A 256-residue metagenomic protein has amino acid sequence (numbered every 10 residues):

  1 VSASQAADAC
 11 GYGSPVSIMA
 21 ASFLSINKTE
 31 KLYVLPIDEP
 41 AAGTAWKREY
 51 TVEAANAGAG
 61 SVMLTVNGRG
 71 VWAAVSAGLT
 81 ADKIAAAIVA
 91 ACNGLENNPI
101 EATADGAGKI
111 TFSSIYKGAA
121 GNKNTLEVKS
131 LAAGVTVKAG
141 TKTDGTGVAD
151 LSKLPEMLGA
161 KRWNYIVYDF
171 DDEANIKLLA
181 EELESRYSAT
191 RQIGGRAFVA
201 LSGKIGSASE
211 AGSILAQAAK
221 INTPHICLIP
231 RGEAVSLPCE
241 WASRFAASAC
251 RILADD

Functional and structural regions predicted by a protein language model:
V1-G58, N93, T103: Extended assembly-interface regions of large multimeric machines
S2-C10, A54-T125, I166-D169, S185-R186: Extended, beta-strand-rich, solvent-exposed assembly scaffolds of outer structural proteins
P15, E39-K47, A86-N97, G145-G147 (+1 more regions): Short, solvent-exposed secondary-structure boundary motifs
I18-M19, N98, D150-K153: Short alpha-helical segments and helix-capping/turn motifs at coil-helix boundaries
N27, G68, A90, P155-D256: A glycine- and small-residue-enriched flexible loop/hinge signal that marks low-structured segments
L32, I100-A104, G118-K142: Generic structural motif
N56-G58, V62-V66, K129-D150, L158 (+1 more regions): Bacterial flagellar/type III secretion structural subunits and associated motility module proteins, recognized via
E101-A102, K153-M157: Short, T/G/N/S-enriched strand-turn elements that build extracellular solenoid repeat scaffolds
